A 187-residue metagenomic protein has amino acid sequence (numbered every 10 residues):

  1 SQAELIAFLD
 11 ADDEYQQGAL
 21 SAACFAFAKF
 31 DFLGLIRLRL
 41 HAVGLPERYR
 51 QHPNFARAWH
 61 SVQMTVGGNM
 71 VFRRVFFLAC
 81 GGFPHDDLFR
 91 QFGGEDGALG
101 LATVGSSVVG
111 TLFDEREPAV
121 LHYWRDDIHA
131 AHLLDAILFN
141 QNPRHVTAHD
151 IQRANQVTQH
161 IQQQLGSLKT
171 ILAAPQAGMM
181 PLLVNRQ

Functional and structural regions predicted by a protein language model:
Q2-A3, V66-G81: Conserved nucleotide-sugar donor-binding and metal-coordinating catalytic region shared by glycosyltransferases
I6: Short aromatic/hydrophobic "clamp" motif used to bind/position activated sugar donors
L9-A11: Active-site acidic Asp-centered loop
E14, G18-Y49: Conserved donor NDP-sugar-binding/catalytic core segment of glycosyltransferases
H41-P46, G68, F113-I137: Active-site donor/metal-binding and catalytic loop motifs of nucleotide-sugar-dependent glycosylation enzymes
N54-V71: A recurrent flexible, glycine/aromatic-enriched loop bordering the glycosyltransferase active site that acts as
R90-L99: Acidic donor-binding loop at a coil-to-helix junction in glycosyltransferase catalytic cores that engages
A130-K169: Catalytic core of nucleotide-sugar-dependent glycosyltransferases
